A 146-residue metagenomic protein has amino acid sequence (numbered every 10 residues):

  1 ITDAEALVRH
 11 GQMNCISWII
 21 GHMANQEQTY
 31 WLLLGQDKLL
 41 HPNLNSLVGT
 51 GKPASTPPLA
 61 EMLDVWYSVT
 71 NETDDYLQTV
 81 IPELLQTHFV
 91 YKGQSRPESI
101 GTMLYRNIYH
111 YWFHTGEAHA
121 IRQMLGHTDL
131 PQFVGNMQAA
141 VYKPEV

Functional and structural regions predicted by a protein language model:
T2-A6, P82-L85: Short, flexible helix-adjacent loops and helix caps
D3-G49, Y91-V146: Short, contiguous alpha-helical
G51-Y91, E98-F113: Acidic/histidine-rich alpha-helical segments that form the ligand environment of transition-metal centers
